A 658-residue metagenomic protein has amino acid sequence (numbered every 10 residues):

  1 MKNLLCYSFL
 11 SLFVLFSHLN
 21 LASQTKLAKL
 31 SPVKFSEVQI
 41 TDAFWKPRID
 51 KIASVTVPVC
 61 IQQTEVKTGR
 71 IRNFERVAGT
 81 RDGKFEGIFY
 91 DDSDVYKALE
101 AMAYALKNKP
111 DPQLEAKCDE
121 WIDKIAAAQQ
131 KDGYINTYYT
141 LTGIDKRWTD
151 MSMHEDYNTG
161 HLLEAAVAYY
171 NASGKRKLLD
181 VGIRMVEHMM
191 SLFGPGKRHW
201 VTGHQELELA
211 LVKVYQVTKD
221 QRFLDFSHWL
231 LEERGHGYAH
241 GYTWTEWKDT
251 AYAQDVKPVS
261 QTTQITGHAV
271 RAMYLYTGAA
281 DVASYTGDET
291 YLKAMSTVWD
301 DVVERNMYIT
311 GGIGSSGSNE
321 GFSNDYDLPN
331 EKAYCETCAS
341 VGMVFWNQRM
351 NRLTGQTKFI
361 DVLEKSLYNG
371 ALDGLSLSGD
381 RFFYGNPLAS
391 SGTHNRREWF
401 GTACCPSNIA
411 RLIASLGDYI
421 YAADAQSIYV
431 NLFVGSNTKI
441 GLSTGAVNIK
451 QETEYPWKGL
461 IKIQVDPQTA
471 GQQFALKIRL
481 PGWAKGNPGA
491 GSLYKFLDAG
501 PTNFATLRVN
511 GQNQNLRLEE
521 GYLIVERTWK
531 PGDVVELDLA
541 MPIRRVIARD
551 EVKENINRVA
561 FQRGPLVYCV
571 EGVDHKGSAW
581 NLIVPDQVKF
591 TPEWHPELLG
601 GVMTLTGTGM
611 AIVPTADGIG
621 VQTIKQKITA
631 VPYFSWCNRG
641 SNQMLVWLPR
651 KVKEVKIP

Functional and structural regions predicted by a protein language model:
M1-T25: Bacterial Sec-dependent N-terminal signal peptides
Q24-P112, A116, K146-A172, Q205-R222 (+4 more regions): Aromatic (Trp/Tyr) and acidic
T68-N73, A98, P112-M151, N306-G317: Helix-terminus loop motifs that line ligand-binding clefts
A126, E187-M190, G194, Q216 (+2 more regions): HEAT/HEAT-like alpha-solenoid repeats
L141-D156, L163, L178-T202: Asp-box/WD-like beta-propeller blade repeats and closely related beta-sheet repeat scaffolds
W247-Y252, M307-D325: Flexible glycine/proline-rich, aromatic-decorated loop/lid segments
M295, D361-N369, G374-G471, K485-V509 (+6 more regions): C-terminal beta-rich recognition modules with glycine/proline-rich loops and embedded aromatic residues
